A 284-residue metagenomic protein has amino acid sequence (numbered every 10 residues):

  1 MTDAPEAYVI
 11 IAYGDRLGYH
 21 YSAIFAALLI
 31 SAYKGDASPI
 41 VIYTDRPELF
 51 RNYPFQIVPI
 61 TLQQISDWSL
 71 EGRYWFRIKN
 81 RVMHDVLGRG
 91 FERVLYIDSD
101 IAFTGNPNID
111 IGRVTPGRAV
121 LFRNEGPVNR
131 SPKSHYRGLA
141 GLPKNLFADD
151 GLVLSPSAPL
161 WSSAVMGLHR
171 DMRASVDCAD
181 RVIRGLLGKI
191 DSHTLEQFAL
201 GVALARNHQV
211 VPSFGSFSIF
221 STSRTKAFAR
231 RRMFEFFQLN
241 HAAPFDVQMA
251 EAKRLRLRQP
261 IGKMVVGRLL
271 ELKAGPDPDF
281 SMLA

Functional and structural regions predicted by a protein language model:
M1-W68, R89-G90, R170, V265-A284: N-terminal anchoring/stem segment of glycosyltransferases
Y21-I24, L28, R77-R81, T194-F198 (+1 more regions): A structural signal for well-ordered alpha-helical segments within the folded catalytic domains of diverse enzymes
F25, D67-L95, G105, I109 (+1 more regions): A conserved donor-nucleotide-binding helix/loop in the catalytic core of Leloir-type glycosyltransferases
I65-R73, V128-H135: Short, charged, surface-exposed secondary-structure boundary motifs
D98-A102: The conserved acidic donor/metal-binding loop of glycosyltransferases
F103-G141: Conserved donor-nucleotide/metal-binding helix-loop-beta segment in metal-dependent transferases, i.e., the alpha-helix
D149-L239: Catalytic core and acceptor-binding pocket of nucleotide-sugar-dependent glycosyltransferases
A229-A284: Long, low-complexity C-terminal extensions of enzymes
